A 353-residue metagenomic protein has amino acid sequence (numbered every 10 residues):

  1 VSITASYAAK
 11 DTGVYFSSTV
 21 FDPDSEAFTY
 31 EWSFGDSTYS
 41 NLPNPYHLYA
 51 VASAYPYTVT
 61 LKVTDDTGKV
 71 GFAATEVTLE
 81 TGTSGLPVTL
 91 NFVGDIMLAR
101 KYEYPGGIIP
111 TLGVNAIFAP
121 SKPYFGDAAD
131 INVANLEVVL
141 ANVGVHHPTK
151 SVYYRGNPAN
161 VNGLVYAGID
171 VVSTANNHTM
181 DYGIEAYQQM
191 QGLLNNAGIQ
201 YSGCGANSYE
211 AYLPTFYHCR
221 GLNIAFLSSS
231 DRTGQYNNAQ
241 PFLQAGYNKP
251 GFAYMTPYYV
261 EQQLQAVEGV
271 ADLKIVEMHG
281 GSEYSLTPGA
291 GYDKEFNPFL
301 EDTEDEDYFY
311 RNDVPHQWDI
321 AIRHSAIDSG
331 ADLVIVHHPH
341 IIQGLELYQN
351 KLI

Functional and structural regions predicted by a protein language model:
V1-S84: Extracellular/lumenal mature domains of secreted and surface-exposed proteins
E80-I353: Acidic, metal/ion-coordinating pockets
